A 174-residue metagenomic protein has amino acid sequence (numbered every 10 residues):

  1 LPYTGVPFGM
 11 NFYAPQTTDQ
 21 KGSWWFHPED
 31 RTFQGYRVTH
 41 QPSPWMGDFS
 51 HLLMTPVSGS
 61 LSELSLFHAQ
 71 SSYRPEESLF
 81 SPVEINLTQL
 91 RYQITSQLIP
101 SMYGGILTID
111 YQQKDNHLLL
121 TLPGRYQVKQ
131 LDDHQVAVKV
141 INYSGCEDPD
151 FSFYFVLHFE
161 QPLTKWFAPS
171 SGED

Functional and structural regions predicted by a protein language model:
L1-D174: Accessory carbohydrate-recognition regions in carbohydrate-active enzymes
